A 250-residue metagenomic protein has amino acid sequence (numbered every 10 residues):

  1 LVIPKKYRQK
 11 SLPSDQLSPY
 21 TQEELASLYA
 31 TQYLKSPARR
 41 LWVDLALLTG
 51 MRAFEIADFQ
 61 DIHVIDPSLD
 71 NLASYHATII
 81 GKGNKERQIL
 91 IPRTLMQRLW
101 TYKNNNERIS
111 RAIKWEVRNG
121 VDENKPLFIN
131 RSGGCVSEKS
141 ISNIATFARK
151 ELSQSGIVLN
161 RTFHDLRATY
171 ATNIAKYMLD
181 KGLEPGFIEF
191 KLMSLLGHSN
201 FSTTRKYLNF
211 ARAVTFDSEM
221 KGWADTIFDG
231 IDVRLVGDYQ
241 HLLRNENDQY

Functional and structural regions predicted by a protein language model:
L1-E24, R131: Flexible interdomain linker/hinge and immediately adjacent N-terminus of the catalytic tyrosine-recombinase domain
Q22-A53: Basic, Lys/Arg- and aromatic-enriched nucleic-acid-binding interface segment
A46, A57, M193: The alpha-helix within a helix-turn-helix
D58-R98: Conserved tyrosine-mediated DNA breakage-rejoining catalytic core shared by Y-recombinases
R93-V158: Active-site/catalytic core of tyrosine-dependent DNA strand-transfer enzymes
S142-S194, H198: Short, basic (Lys/Arg/His-rich) helix/loop patches that form interaction surfaces in the mid-to-C-terminal regions
L196-D225: Catalytic-site neighborhood detector that most strongly recognizes the C-terminal catalytic loop/helix of tyrosine
G222-Y250: C-terminal secondary-structure termini that scaffold catalytic or DNA-interacting sites
